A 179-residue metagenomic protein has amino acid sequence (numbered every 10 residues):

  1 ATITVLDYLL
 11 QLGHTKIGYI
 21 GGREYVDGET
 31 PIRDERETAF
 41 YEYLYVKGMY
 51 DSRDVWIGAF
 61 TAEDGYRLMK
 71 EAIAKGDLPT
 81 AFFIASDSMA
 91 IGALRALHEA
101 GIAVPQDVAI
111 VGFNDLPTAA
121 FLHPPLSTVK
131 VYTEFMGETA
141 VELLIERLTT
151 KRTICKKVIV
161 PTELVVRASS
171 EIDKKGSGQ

Functional and structural regions predicted by a protein language model:
A1-Q179: Bacterial carbohydrate/catabolite-sensing allosteric modules
